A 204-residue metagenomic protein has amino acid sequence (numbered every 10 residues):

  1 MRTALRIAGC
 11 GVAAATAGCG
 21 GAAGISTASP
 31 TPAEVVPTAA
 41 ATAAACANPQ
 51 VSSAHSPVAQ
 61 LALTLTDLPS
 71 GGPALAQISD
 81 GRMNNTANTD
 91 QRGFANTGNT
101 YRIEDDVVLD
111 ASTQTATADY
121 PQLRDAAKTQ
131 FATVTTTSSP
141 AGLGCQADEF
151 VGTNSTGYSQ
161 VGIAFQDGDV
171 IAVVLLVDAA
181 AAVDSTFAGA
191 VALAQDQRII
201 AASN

Functional and structural regions predicted by a protein language model:
M1-G9: Bacterial N-terminal signal peptides that target proteins for export
A15-G18: C-terminal motif of bacterial Sec signal peptides marking the signal peptidase cleavage site
G20-A95, T137-P140, S185-A192, D196-I199 (+1 more regions): N-terminal "mature-domain start" segment
D67-R82, T117-I163, I200-N204: Short Gly/Thr-rich strand-loop-strand
N88-N96, S159-D167: Short, surface-exposed beta-strand/loop micro-motifs that present aromatic residues
T89-Y120: A short acidic-to-branched-hydrophobic micro-motif
E104-D106, D169-D178: Short, well-ordered beta-strand elements
V174-A190: A short acidic/glycine-rich loop-to-helix N-cap element
